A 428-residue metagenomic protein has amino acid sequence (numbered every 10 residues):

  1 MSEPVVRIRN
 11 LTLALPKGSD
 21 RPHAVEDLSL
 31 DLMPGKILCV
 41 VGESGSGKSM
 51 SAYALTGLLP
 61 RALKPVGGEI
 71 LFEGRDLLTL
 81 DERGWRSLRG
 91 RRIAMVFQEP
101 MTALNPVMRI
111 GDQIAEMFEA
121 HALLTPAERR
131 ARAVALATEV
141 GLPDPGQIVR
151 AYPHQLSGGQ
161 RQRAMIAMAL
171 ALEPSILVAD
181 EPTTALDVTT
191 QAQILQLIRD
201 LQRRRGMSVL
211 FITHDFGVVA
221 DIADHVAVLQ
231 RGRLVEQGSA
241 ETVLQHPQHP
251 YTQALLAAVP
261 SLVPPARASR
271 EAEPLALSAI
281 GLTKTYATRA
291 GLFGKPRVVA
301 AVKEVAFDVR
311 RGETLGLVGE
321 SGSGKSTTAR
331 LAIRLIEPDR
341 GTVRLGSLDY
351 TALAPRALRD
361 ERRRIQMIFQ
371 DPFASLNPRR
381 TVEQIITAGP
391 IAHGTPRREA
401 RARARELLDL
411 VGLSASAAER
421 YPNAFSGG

Functional and structural regions predicted by a protein language model:
T56, L71, M101, V107-A120 (+7 more regions): Short helical segment in ABC ATPase nucleotide-binding domains corresponding to the A-loop/adjacent helical element
T56, P60, I333: Helix-to-loop junction immediately C-terminal to a conserved catalytic motif
K64, L77-A94, D112, A120 (+7 more regions): ABC ATPase NBD coupling module
K64-D76, G341-Y350, E361, R403: Conserved ABC transporter NBD signature motif
D76, E128-Q147, D349, E399-S416: Conserved ABC ATPase "signature" region
A171-S175: A short, proline-enriched helix->beta-strand linker immediately N-terminal to the Walker B motif in ABC-type P-loop
